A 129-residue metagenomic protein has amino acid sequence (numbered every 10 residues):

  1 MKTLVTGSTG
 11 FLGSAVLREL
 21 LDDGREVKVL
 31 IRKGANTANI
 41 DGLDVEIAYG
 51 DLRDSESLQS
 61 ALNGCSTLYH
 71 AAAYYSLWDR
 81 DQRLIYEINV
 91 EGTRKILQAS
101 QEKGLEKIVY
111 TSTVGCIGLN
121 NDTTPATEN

Functional and structural regions predicted by a protein language model:
T3-R25: N-terminal Rossmann NAD(P)H-binding glycine-rich loop of SDR-like oxidoreductase domains
T6, L30, L68-A72, I108-V114: SDR active-site strand-loop-helix element
A15, E19, N39, L43 (+2 more regions): Alpha-helical structural signal in soluble globular domains
R25, V45, L105: Short phosphate-binding/catalytic loops that engage adenosine nucleotides
R25-A35: Conserved glycine-rich Rossmann-like NAD(P)H-binding loop of the short-chain dehydrogenase/reductase
G34-D41, V45-E91, A99, L119: NAD(P)H-binding glycine-rich loop region in Rossmannoid oxidoreductase-like domains and their noncatalytic homologs
I88-N129: Conserved Rossmann-fold NAD(P)-dependent oxidoreductase catalytic core, especially the SDR/UDP-sugar
